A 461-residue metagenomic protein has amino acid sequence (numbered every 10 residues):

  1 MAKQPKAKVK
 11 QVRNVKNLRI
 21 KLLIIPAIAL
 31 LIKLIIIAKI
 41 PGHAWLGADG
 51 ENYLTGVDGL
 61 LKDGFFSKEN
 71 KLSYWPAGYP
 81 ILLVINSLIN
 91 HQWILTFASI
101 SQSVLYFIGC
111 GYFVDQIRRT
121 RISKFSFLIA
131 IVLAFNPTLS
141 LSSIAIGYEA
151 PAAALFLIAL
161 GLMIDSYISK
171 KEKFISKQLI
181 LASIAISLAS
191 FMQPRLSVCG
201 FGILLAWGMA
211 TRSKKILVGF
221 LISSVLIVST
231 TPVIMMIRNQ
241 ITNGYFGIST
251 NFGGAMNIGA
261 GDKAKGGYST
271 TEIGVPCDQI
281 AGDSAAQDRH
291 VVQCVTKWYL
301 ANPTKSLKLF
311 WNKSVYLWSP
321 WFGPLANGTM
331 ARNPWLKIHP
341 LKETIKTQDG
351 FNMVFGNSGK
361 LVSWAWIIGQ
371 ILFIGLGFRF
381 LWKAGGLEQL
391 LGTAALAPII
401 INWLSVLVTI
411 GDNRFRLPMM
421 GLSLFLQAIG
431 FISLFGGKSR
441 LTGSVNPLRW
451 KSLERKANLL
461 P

Functional and structural regions predicted by a protein language model:
L22, F97, C110-F135, A153-A154 (+2 more regions): Transmembrane-helix signature of polytopic, membrane-embedded enzymes that assemble or transfer cell-envelope glycans
I36-S67, F220-Q293, K297, Y316-S319: Juxtamembrane membrane-water interface segments immediately following transmembrane helices in multi-pass
A48, Y74, F97-L105, I131-M163 (+3 more regions): Multi-pass, polyprenyl lipid-linked donor-dependent membrane glycosyltransferases
S73, A77, I81, I89-I108 (+2 more regions): Loop-to-helix entry region of an early transmembrane alpha helix in multi-pass inner-membrane enzymes
L95-I100, K313-A395: Membrane-interface anchor segments at the N-terminal boundary of transmembrane helices in multi-pass membrane enzymes
I100-R121, F125, I158, L162 (+1 more regions): Transmembrane-helix motifs of polytopic, lipid-linked glycan transferases
R119-S123, A159-L181, A189, W207-T211 (+1 more regions): Membrane-interface transmembrane helices that cradle and orient dolichyl/undecaprenyl
I129-A130, Q178-Q193, I203-L205, I227-T230 (+1 more regions): Membrane-interface alpha helices of multi-pass inner-membrane proteins
